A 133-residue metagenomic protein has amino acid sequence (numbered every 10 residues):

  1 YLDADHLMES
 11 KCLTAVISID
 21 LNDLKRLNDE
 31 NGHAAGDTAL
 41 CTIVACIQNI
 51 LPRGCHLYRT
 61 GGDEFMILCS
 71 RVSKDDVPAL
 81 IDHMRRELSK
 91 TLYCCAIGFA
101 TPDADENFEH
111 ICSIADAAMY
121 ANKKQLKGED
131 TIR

Functional and structural regions predicted by a protein language model:
Y1-A15, N22-P52, Y58-G62, M66-I67 (+3 more regions): Conserved long alpha-helical elements within nucleotide-processing catalytic cores of c-di-GMP signaling and class III
M8-K11, L88, L126: A general structural signal marking secondary-structure boundaries and capping sites
H33, P78-R85, A100-R133: Catalytic-core segments of nucleotide cyclases and related cyclic-nucleotide turnover enzymes
N49-G54, A79-C94: Short catalytic/binding micro-motifs of nucleotide second-messenger systems
I67-V72, T101-D103: Short beta-strand-to-loop capping motifs
